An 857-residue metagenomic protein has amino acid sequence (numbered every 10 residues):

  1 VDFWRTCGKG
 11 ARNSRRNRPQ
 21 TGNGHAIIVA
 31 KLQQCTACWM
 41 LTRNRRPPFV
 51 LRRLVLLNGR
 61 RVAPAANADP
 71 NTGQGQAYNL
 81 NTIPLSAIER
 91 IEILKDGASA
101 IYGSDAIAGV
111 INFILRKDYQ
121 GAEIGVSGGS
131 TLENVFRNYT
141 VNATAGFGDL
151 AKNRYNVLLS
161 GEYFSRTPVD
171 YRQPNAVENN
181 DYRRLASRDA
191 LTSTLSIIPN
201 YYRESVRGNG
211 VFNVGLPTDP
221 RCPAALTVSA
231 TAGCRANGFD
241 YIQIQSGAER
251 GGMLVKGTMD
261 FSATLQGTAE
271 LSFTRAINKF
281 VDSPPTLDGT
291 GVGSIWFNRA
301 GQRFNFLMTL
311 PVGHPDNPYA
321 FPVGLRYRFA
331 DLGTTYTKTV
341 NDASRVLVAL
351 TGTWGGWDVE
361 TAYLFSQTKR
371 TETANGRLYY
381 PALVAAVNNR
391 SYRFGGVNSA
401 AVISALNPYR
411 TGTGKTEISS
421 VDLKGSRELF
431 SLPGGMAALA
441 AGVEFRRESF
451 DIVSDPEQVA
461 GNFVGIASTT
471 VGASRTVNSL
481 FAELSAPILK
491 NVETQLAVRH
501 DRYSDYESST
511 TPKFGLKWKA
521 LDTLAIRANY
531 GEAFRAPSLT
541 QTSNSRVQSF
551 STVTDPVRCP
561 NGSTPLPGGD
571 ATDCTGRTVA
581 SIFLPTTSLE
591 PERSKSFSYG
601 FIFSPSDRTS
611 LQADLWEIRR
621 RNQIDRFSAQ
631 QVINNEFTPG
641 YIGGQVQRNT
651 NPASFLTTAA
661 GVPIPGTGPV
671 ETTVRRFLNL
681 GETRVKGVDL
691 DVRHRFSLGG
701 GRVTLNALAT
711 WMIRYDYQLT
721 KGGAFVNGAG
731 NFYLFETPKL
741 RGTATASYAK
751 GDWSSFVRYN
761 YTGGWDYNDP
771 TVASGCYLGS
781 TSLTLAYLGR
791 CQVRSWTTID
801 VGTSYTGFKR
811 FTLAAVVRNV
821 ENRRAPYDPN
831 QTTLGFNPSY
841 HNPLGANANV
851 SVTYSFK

Functional and structural regions predicted by a protein language model:
D2-A65, Y102: Extracytoplasmic beta-strand/coil segments of soluble accessory domains associated with Gram-negative outer-membrane
F3-A11, N79-N81, D105-V126, V141: N-terminal periplasmic accessory domains that precede and gate Gram-negative outer-membrane beta-barrel machines
C7, I91, I111-F113, I124 (+4 more regions): Non-catalytic regulatory/gating segments with a bias toward low-complexity or hydrophobic composition
N44, R60-K95: Short acidic/polar hinge/loop motifs at secondary-structure boundaries that mediate gating or recognition
A66, S610, I713-R714, Y759-C776 (+1 more regions): C-terminal beta-signal and adjacent terminal beta-strands/loops of Gram-negative outer-membrane beta-barrel proteins
P70, T167, N175-R184, V211-A248 (+6 more regions): Surface-exposed, low-complexity loop segments enriched in small/polar and acidic residues
I83, D118-G121, L150-Y155, F261-L265 (+10 more regions): Short loop/turn motifs that connect adjacent beta-strands in outer-membrane beta-barrel proteins
T144, S549, L705-T806: C-terminal beta-barrel architecture of Gram-negative outer-membrane proteins
